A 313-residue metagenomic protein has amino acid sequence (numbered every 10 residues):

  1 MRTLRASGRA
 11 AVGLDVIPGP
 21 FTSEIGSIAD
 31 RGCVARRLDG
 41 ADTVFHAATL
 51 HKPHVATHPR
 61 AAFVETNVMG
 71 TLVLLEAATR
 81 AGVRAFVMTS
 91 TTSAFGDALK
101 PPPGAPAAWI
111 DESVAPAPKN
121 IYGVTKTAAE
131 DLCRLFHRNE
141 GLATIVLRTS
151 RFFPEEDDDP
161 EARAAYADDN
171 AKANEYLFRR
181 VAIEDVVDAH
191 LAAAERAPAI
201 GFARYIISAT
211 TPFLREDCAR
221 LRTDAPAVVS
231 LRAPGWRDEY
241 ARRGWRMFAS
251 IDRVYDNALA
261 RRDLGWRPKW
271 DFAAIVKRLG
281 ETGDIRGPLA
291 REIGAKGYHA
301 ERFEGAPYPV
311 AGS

Functional and structural regions predicted by a protein language model:
M1-T43: N-terminal Rossmann/SDR dinucleotide-binding element
I28-T66: NAD(P)H-binding glycine-rich loop region in Rossmannoid oxidoreductase-like domains and their noncatalytic homologs
T43, A61, E65-L72, R80 (+3 more regions): Conserved internal alpha-helix in NAD(P)-dependent oxidoreductase domains
L72-K119: Conserved Rossmann-fold NAD(P)-dependent oxidoreductase catalytic core, especially the SDR/UDP-sugar
I121, T125-A128: Active-site helix of classical SDR
E130-E155: Conserved beta-loop-beta element that borders a ligand/cofactor-binding pocket
P154-A171, Y176-I206, T210: Alpha-helical substrate-binding/gating segment
D188-F248, D252, N257, R262-D263 (+4 more regions): Mid/C-terminal beta-alpha module of Rossmann-like enzyme folds, strongest in SDR-family dehydrogenases/epimerases
